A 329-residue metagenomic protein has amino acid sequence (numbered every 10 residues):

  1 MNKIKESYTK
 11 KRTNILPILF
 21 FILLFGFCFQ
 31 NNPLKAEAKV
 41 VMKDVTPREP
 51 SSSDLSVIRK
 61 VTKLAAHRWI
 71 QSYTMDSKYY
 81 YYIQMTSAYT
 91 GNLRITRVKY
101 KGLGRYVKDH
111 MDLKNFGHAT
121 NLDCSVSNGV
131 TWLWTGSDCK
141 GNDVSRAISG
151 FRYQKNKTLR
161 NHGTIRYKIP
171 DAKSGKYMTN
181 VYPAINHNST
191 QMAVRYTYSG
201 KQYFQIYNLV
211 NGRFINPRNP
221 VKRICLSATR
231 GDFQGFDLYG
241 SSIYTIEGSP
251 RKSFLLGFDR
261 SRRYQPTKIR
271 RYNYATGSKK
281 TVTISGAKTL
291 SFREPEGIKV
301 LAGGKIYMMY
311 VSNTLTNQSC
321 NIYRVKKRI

Functional and structural regions predicted by a protein language model:
N2-A36: Sec-dependent N-terminal signal peptides of Gram-positive bacterial secreted proteins and lipoproteins
V41-T62, Q71, D76-K114, L255-K268: Beta-propeller domains
V61-A66, H110-N115, Y167-Y177, I224-T229 (+1 more regions): Surface loop/turn motifs at the tips and blade-to-blade linkers of beta-strand repeat domains
K63-S77, H118-W134, S174-Q191, Q234-Y239 (+3 more regions): Structural signature of eukaryotic scaffold interfaces centered on beta-propeller domains
Q84-S87, D138-A147, A193, I246-P266 (+1 more regions): Short, conserved, GDST-rich strand-edge loop motifs in beta-rich repeat architectures
N92-K101, V144-K157, Q202-G212, G257-S278 (+1 more regions): Beta-propeller blade signature
Y100-D138: Blade-loop segments of beta-propeller domains
A228-Y274: Loop/turn-rich, solvent-exposed surfaces of beta-rich toroidal or solenoidal domains
